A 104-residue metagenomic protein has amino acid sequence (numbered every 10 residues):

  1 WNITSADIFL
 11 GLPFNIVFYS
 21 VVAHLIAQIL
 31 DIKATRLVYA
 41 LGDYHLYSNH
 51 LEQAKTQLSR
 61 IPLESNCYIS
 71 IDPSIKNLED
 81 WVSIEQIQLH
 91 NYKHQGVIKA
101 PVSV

Functional and structural regions predicted by a protein language model:
W1-V104: Terminal, non-catalytic protein-protein interaction segments that mediate quaternary/complex assembly
